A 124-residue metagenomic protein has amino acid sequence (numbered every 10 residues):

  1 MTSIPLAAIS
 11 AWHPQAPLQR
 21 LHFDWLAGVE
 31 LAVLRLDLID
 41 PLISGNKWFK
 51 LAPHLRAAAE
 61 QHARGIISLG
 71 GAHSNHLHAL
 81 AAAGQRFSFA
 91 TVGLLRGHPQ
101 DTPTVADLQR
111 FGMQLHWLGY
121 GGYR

Functional and structural regions predicted by a protein language model:
M1-R124: PLP-dependent amino-acid enzyme catalytic core
